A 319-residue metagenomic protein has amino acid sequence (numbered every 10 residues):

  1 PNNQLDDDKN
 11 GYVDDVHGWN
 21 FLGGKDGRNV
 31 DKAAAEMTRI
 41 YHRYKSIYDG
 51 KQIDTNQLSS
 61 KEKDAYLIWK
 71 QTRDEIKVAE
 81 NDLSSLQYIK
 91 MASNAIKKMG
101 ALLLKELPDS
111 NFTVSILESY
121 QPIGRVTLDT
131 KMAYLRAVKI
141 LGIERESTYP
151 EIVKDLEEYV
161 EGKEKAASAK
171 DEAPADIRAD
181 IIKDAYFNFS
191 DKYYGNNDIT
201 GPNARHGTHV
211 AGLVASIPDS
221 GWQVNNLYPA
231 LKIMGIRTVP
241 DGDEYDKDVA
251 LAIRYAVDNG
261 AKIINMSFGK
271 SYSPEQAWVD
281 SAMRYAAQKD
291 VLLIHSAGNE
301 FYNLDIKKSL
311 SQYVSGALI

Functional and structural regions predicted by a protein language model:
P1-Y245, V314-A317: Subtilisin-like serine protease catalytic core
Y245-V249, F268-I319: Substrate-binding/specificity loop regions of serine endopeptidase catalytic domains, predominantly subtilases
L251-G260: Short, well-structured alpha-helical segments in soluble
G260-K262, V291: The start of beta-strands in P-loop NTPase/AAA+ ATPase cores
